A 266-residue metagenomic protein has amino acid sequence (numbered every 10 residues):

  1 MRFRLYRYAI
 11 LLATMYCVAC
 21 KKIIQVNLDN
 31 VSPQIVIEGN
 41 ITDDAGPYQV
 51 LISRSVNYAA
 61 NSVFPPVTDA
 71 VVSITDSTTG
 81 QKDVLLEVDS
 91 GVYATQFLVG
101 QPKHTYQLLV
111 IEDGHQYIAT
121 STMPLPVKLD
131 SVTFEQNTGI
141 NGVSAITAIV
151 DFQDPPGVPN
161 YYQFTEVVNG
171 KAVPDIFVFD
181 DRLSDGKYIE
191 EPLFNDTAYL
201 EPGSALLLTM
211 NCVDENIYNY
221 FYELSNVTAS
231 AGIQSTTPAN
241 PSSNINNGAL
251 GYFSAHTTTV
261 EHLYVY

Functional and structural regions predicted by a protein language model:
M1-A9: Bacterial N-terminal signal peptides that target proteins for export
L11-T14: Processing junctions and N-termini across compartments
Y16-A19: C-terminal motif of bacterial Sec signal peptides marking the signal peptidase cleavage site
K21-Y266: A sequence/structural signal for flexible, mid-protein segments enriched in small/helix-disrupting residues
